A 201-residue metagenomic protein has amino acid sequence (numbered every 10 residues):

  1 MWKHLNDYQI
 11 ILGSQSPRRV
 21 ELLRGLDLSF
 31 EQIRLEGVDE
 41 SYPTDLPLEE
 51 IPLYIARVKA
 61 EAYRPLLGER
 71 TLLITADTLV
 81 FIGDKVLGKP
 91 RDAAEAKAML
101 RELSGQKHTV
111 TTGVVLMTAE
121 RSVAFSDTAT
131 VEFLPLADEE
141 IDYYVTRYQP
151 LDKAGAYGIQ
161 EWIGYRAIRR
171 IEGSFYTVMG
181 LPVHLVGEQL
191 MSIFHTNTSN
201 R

Functional and structural regions predicted by a protein language model:
W2-L28: N-terminal beta1-alpha1 ligand-phosphate binding loop
K3-I11, L46-R201: Anionic-ligand binding patches
Q15, L35, A119: Cofactor-binding loop segments of dinucleotide-utilizing enzymes, especially the Rossmann-like FAD- and NAD(P)+-binding
P17, G37, V183: Short, glycine/serine-rich, charged loops/turns that create anion-binding and catalytic segments at active sites
D27-F30, I159: A generic short alpha-helical patch detector that favors 3-5-residue windows in or near N-terminal regions
S29-P43, S122-A124, T128: Short glycine-rich, Thr/Ser-proximal phosphate-binding strand/loop in the N-terminal lobe of ATP-dependent enzymes
